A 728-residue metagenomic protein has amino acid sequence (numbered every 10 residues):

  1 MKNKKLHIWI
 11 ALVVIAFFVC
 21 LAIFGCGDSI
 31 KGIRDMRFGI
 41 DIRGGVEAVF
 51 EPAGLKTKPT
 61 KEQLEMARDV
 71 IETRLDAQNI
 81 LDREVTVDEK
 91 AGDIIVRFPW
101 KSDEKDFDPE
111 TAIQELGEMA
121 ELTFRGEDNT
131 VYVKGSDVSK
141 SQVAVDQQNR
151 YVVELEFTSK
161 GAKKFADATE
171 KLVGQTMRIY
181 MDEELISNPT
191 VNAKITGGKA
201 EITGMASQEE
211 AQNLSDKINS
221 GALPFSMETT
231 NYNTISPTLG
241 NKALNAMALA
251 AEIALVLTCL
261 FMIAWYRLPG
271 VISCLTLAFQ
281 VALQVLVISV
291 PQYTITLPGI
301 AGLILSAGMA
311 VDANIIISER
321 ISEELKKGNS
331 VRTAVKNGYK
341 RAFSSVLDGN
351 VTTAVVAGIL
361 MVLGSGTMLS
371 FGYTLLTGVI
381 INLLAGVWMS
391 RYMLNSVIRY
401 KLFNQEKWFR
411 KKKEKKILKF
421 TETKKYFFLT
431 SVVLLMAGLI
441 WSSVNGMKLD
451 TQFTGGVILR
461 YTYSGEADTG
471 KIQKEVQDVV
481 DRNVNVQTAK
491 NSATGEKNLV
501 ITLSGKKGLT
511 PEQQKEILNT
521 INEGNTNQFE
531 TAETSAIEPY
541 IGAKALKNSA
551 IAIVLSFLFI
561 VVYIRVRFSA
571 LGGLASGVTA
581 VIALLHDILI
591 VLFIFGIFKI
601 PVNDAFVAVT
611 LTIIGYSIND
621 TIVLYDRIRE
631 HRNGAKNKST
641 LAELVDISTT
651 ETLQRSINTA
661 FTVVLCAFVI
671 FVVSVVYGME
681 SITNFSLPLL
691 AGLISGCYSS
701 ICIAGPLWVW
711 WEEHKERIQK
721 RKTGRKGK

Functional and structural regions predicted by a protein language model:
M1-K728: A structural signal for conserved, well-ordered secondary-structure elements that form binding/interaction cores
